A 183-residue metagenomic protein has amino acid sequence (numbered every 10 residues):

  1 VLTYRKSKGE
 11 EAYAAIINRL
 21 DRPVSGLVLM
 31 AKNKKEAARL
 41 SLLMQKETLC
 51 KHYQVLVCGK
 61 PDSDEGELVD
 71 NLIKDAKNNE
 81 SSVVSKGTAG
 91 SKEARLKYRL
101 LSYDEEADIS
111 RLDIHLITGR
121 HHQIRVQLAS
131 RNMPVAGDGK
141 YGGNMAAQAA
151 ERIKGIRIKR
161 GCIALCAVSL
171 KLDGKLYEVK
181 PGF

Functional and structural regions predicted by a protein language model:
V1-E106, A129, K171: RNA pseudouridine synthases
G59, L116-T118: Non-cytosolic beta-sheet module surface loops
E106-A107, H121-F183: Pseudouridine synthases involved in rRNA/tRNA modification
L112-I114: Short histidine-centered loop motifs in beta-beta connectors
